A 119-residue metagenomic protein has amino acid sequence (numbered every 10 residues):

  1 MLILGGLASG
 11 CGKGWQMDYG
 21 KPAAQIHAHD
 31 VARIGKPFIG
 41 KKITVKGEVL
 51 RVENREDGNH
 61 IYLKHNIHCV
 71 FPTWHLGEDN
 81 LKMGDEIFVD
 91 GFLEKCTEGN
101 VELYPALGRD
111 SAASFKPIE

Functional and structural regions predicted by a protein language model:
M1-S9: Sec-dependent bacterial lipoprotein signal peptides
C11-E119: OB-fold and OB-like single-stranded nucleic-acid-recognition modules and their adjacent interaction interfaces
